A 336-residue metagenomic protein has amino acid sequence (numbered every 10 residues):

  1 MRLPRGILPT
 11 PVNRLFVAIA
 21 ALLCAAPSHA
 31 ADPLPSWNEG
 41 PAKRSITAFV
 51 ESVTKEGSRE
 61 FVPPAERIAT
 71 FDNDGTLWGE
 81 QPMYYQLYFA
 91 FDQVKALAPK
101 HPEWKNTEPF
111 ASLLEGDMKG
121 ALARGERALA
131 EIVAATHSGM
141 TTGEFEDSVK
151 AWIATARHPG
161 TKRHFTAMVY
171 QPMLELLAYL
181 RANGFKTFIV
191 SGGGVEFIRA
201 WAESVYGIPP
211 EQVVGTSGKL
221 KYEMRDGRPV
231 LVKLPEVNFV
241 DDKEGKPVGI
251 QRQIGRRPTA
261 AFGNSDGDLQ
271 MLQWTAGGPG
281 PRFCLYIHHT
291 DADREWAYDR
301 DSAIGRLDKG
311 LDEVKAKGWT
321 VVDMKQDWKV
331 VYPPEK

Functional and structural regions predicted by a protein language model:
M1-V12: N-terminal secretory signal peptides that target proteins for export/translocation
L3-P4, V62-P63, P209: Short, solvent-exposed coil/turn linker segments
R14-A26: Bacterial N-terminal signal peptides
A30-T47, E51, E66, A135 (+1 more regions): C-terminal cap/substrate-recognition subdomain and adjoining C-terminal extension of metal-dependent phosphatase-like
F49-I68, Q81-Y85: N-terminal carbohydrate-binding/catalytic regions of secreted carbohydrate-active enzymes
R67-P82, L272: Asp-based phosphoryl-transfer active-site loop
G79, Q86, F197-I198: Short catalytic/ligand-binding loop motif for oxyanion handling, primarily in non-cytosolic enzymes, centered on
P82-M83, Y88-A167, Q171: A metal-dependent, Asp-based hydrolase signature
